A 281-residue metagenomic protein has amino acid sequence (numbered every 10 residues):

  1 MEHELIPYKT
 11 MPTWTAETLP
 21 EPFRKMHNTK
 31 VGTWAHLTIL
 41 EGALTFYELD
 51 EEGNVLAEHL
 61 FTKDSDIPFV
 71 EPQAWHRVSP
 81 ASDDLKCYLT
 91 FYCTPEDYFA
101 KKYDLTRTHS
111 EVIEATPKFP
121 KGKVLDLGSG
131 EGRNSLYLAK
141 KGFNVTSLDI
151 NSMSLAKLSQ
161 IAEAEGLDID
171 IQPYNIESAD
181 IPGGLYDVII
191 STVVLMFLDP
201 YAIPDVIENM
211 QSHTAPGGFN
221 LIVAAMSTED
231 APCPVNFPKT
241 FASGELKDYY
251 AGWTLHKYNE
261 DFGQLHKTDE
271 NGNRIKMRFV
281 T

Functional and structural regions predicted by a protein language model:
P12-G32: Conserved short histidine dyad/triad with adjacent acidic residue
A35-T45: Short, conserved beta-strand element in jelly-roll/cupin
E52-P72: Short acidic-glycine-tyrosine-enriched beta hairpin
E71-C93: Ligand-binding loop in jelly-roll beta-barrel domains
C93-F119, L125, G130-I181, L198 (+2 more regions): Class I (Rossmann-like) S-adenosyl-L-methionine-dependent methyltransferase catalytic domain, capturing the SAM-binding
I181-I189: A short acidic, Gly/Pro-enriched loop at the edge of an enzyme's catalytic core that lines a small-molecule cofactor
V188-A202: A short SAM/SAH-binding and catalytic strip from SAM-dependent methyltransferases
P204-P216: A short glycine-rich, Lys/Arg-flanked "PGG" loop and its adjoining helix->strand segment in the class I
